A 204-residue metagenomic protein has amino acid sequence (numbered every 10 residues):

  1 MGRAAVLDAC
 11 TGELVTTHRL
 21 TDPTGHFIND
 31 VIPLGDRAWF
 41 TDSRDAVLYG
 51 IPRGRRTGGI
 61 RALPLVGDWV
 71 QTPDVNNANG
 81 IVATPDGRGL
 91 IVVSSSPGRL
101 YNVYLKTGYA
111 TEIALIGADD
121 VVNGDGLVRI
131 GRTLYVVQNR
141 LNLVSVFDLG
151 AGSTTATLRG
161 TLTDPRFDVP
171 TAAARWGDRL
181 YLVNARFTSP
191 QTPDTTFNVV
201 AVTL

Functional and structural regions predicted by a protein language model:
M1, W39-D45, A83-P85, L90-S96 (+2 more regions): Conserved beta-strand positions in repeat-built beta-propeller and related beta-rich domains
M1-R37, T41, D45, V66: Asp-box/WD-like beta-propeller blade repeats and closely related beta-sheet repeat scaffolds
A4-V6, A46-G50, G98-L100, N142-V144 (+2 more regions): Structural signal for beta-propeller blades
D8-E13, P52-T57, Y104-Y109, D148-S153 (+1 more regions): Short loop/turn segments that connect beta-strands within beta-propeller blades
E13-T21, G59-P73, Y109-A118, T157-T163: A short beta-strand motif characteristic of beta-propeller blades
T21-W39, D68-G89, G117-L134, P165-G177: Beta-rich, blade/repeat-based domains predominating in secreted/periplasmic proteins but also intracellular
I91-V93, L115-T154: Loop/turn-rich, solvent-exposed surfaces of beta-rich toroidal or solenoidal domains
A172-L204: Blade-level signature of beta-propeller repeat domains, shared across WD40, Kelch, NHL, RCC1 and BNR/Asp-box propellers
